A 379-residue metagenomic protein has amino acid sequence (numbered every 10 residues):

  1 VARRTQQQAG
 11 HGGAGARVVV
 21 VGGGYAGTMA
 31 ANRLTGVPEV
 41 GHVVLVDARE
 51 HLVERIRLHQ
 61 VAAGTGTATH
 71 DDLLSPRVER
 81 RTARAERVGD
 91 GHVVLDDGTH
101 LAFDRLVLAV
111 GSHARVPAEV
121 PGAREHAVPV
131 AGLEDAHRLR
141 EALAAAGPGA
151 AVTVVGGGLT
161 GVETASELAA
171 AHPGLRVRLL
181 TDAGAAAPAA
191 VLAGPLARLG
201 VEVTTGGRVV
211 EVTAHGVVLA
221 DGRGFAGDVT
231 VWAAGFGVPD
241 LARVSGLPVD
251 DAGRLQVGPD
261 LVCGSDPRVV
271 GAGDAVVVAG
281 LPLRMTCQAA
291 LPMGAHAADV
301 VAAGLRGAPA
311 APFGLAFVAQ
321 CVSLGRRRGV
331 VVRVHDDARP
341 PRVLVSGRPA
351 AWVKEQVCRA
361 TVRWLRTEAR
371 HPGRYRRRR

Functional and structural regions predicted by a protein language model:
V1-T5, G10-G15, V78-A151, V231: FAD-binding core/adjacent interface of flavoenzyme oxidoreductases
A2-T5, G10-E79, V154, V162-A187: Beta1-alpha1 glycine-rich phosphate/pyrophosphate-binding loop at the start of Rossmann-like nucleotide-binding domains
R4, R326-R379: C-terminal auxiliary extensions adjacent to catalytic cores
R80-G89, V93, L101, A170-P259: A Rossmann-like FAD-binding core segment of flavoenzymes
A109-V110, V116, G207, A220 (+2 more regions): Short, well-ordered coil/turn residues at beta-beta hairpins and beta-strand->alpha-helix junctions within
A123-P148, V217, G224-P292: FAD-site-proximal beta/loop scaffold in flavoenzymes
A150-V191, E202-T204, M285-D299, P309-A311 (+1 more regions): Rossmann-like dinucleotide-binding core of oxidoreductases
D251, V257, A275-G325: A conserved FAD-binding loop/helix module that cradles the flavin
